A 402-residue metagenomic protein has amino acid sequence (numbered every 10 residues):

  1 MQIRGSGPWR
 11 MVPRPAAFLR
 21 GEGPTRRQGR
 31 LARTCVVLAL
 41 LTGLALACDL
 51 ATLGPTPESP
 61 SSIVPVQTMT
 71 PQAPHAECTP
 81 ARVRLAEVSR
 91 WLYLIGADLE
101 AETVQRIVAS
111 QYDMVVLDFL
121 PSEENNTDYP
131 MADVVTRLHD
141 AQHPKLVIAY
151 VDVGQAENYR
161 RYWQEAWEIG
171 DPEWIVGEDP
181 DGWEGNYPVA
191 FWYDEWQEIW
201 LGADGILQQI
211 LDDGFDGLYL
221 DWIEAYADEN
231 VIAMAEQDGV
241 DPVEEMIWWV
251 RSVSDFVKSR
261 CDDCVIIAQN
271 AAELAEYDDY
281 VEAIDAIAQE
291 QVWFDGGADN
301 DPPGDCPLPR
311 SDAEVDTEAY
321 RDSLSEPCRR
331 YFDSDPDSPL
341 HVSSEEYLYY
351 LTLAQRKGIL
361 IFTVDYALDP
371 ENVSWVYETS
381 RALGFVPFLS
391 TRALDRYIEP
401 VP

Functional and structural regions predicted by a protein language model:
M1-I3, M11-V12, V36-V37, I63-M69: Short hydrophobic transmembrane-like helices used for membrane targeting/insertion
S6-G7, E58: Compositionally biased, low-complexity intrinsically disordered regions
P8-V12, P24-C35: Bacterial N-terminal signal peptides that target proteins for export
C35-A47: Bacterial N-terminal signal peptides
C48-T79: Ser/Thr-rich, Proline-interspersed low-complexity disordered segments
A73-P402: Glycan-processing catalytic domains of CAZymes
